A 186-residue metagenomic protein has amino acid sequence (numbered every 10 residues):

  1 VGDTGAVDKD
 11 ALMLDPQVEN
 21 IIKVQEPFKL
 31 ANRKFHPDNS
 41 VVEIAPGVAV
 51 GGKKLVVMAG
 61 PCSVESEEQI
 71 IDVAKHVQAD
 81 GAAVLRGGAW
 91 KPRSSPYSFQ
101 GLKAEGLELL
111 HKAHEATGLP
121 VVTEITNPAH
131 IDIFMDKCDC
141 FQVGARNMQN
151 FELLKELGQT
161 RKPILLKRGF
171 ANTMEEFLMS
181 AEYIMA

Functional and structural regions predicted by a protein language model:
V1-V57: Non-catalytic terminal accessory/regulatory regions of metabolic enzymes
G2, K54-D72, S95-G101, L119-E124 (+1 more regions): Active-site mouth loops of central-metabolism enzymes
L12, G60, V77, L85 (+2 more regions): Conserved, mostly hydrophobic/aromatic
M13, N20-K23, R86, V122 (+2 more regions): Conserved beta-strand positions in the central sheet of alpha/beta enzyme cores
G81, I133-Q142, G158-I164, M185-A186: Glycine-enriched alpha-helix->loop->beta-strand junction motifs that scaffold or abut catalytic
R86-A104: Glycine-rich, proline-tolerant flexible connector loops at the mouths of alpha/beta enzymes
A89-R93, N147-A186: Conserved anion-binding
Q100-L102, G118-N127, D139-F151, P163-M174: Catalytic beta/alpha-barrel core
